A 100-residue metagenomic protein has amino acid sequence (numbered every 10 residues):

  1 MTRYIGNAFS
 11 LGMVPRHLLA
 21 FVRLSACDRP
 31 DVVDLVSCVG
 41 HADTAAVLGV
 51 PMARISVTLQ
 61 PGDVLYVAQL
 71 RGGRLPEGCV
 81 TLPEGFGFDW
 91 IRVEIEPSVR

Functional and structural regions predicted by a protein language model:
M1-D31: N-terminal low-complexity, intrinsically disordered segments
S10-G12, V57-R100: Polybasic, proline/glycine-rich intrinsically disordered low-complexity segments
V32-P76: Acidic, low-complexity, intrinsically disordered interaction modules
